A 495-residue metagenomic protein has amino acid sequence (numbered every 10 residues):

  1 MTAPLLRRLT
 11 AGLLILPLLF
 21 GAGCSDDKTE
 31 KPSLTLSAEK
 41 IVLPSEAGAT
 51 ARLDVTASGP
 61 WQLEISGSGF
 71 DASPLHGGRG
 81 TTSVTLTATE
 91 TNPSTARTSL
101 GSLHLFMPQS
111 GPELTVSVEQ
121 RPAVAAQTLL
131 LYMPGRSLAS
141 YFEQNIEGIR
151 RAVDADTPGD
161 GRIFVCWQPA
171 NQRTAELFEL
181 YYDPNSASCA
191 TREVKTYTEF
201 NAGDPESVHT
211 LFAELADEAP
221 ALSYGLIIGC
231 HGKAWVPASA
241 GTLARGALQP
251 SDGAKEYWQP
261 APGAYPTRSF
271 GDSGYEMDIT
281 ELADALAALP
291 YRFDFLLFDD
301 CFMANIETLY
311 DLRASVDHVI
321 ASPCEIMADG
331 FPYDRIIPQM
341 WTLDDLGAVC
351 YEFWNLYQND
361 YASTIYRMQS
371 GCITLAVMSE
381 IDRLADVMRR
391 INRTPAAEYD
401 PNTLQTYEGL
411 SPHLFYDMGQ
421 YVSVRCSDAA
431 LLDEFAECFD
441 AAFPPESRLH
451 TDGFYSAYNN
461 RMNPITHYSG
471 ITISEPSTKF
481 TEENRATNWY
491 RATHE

Functional and structural regions predicted by a protein language model:
M1-A22: Sec-dependent bacterial lipoprotein signal peptides
L16-V42, D71, F106-V124: Bacterial Sec-dependent N-terminal signal peptides
S33-L36, T56-S83: Surface-exposed binding patches on compact interaction domains or structured appendages
V84, S94-Q109: A short beta-strand micro-motif common to beta-rich folds, especially ectodomain repeats
P122-A221: N-terminal extension/subdomain marker
G135-L138, P169-R173, F200, C230-V236 (+3 more regions): Solvent-exposed loop/turn segments at secondary-structure junctions within structured extracellular/periplasmic domains
Q168-E193, I227-S273: Surface-exposed loop and adjacent secondary-structure segments within mature catalytic domains
P250-E495: Terminal, contiguous helix-loop blocks that mediate binding/assembly
